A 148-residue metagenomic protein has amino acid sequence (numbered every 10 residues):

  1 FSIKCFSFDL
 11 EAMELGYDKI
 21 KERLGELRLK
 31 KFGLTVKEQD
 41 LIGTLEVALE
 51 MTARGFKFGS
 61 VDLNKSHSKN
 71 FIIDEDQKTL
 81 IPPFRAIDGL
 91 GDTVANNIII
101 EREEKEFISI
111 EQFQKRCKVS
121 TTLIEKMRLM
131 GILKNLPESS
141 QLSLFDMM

Functional and structural regions predicted by a protein language model:
F1-M148: Noncatalytic, beta-rich nucleic-acid-contacting surfaces in large DNA/RNA-processing enzymes
